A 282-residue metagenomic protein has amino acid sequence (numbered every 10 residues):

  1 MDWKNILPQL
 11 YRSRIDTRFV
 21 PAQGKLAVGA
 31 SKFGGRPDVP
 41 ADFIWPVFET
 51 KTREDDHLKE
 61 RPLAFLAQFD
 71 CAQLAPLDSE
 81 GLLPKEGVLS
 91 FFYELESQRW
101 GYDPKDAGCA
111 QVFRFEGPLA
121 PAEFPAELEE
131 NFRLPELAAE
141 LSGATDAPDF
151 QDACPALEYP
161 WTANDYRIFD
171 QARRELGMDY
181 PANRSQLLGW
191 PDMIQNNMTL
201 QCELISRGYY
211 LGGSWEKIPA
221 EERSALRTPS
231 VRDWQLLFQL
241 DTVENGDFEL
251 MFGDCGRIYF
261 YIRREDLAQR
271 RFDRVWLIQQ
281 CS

Functional and structural regions predicted by a protein language model:
M1-S282: Preference for intrinsically disordered or flexible, low-complexity segments and adjacent hinge/connector residues
